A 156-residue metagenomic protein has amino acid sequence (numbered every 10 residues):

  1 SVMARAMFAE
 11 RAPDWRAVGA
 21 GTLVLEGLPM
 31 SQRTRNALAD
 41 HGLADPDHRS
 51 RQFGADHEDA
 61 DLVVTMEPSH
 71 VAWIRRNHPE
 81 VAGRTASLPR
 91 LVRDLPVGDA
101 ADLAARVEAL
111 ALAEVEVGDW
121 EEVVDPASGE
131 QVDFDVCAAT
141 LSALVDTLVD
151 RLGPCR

Functional and structural regions predicted by a protein language model:
S1-A60, P68-A72, N77, V81 (+1 more regions): Conserved active-site segments centered on acidic
E67-H70, A104-R106: Short amphipathic alpha-helical surface micro-motifs
R75-R156: Phosphate-binding/catalytic loops
